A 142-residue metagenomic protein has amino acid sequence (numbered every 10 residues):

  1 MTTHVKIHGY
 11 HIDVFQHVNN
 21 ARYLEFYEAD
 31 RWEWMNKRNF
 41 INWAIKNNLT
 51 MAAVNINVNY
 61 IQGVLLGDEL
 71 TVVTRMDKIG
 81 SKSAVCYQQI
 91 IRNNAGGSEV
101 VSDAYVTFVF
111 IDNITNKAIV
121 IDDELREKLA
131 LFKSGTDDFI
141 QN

Functional and structural regions predicted by a protein language model:
M1-N55, D112-N142: Hot-dog-fold acyl-thioester-processing enzymes
M1-T3, Y60, V64-L66, D77-N142: HotDog/MaoC-like acyl-thioester-processing domains
W34-A84, E99-S102: Hydrophobic beta-strand-centered segment that forms part of the acyl-chain substrate-binding groove
